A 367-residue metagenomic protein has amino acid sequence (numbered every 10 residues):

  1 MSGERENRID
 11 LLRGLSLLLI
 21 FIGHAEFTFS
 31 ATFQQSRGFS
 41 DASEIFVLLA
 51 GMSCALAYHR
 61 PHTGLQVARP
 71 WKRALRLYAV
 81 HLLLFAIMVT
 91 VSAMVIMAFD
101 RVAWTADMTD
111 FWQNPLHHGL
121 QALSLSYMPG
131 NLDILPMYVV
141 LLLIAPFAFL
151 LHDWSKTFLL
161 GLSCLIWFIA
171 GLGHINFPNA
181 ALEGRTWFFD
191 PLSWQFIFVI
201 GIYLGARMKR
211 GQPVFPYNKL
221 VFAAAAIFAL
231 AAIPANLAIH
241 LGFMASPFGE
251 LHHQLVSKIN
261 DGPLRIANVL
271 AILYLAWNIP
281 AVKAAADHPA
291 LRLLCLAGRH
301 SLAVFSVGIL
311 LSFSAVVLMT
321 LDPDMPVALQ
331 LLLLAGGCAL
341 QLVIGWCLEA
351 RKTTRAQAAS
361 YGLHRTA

Functional and structural regions predicted by a protein language model:
M1-A367: Alpha-helical transmembrane segments and their immediate juxtamembrane cytosolic regions
